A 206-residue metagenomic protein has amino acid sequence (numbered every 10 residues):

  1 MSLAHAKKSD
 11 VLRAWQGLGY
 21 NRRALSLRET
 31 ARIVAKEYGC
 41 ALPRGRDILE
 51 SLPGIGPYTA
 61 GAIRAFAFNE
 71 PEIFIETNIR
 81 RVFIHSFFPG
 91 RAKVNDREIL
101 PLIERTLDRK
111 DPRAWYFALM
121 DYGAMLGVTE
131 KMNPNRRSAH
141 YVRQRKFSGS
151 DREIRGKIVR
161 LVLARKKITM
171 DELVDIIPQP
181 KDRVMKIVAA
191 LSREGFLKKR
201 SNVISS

Functional and structural regions predicted by a protein language model:
M1-E153, L163-M185: Catalytic cores of DNA base-excision repair glycosylases
V188-A189: Short, hydrophobic-biased segments on the C-terminal half of alpha helices that form "recognition helices"
S192-I204: A short, conserved structural fragment
